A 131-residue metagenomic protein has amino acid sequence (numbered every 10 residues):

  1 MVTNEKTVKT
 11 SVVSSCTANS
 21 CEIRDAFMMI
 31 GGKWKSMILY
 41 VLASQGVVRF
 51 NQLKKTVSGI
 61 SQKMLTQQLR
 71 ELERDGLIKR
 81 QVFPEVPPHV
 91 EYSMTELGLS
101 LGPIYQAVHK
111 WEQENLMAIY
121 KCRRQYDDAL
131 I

Functional and structural regions predicted by a protein language model:
M1, E5-N19: Recognition helices and adjacent regulatory flanks at domain boundaries
T17-M64, P84, E91: N-terminal helix-turn-helix DNA-binding core of bacterial DNA-binding proteins
I23, F27, G102-E112, L116-I119 (+1 more regions): Hydrophobic alpha-helical core bundles mediating ligand binding, dimerization, or RNAP-core interactions
L65, L69-L72: Basic amphipathic alpha-helical segments that dock to polyanions
G76: Glycine-centered, phosphate/nucleic-acid-interacting loop/turn motifs that mediate DNA/RNA or nucleotide
R80: Short beta-strand "wing" residues that participate in macromolecule-binding interfaces
P84-A107: Basic, amphipathic "hinge/linker" alpha-helix immediately C-terminal to the N-terminal HTH DNA-binding motif
K121-I131: Exposed, interaction-prone assembly regions rather than primary DNA-binding/catalytic cores
